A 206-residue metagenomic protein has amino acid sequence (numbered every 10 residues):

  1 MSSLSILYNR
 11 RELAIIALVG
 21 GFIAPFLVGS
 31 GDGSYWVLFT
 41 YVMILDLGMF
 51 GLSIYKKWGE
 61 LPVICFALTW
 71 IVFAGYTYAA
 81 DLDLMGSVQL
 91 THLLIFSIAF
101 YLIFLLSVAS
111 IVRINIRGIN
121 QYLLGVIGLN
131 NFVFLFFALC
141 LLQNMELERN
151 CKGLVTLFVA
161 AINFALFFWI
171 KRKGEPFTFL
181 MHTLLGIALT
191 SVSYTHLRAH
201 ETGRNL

Functional and structural regions predicted by a protein language model:
M1-L7, V19-V28, L38-P62, F66-S193 (+1 more regions): Hydrophobic core segments of alpha-helical transmembrane domains in multi-pass integral membrane proteins
R10-I15: Short, non-helical or kinked segments that cap or interrupt transmembrane helices
G33-S34: A conserved hydrophobic secondary-structure block that centers on an alpha-helix together with its immediately flanking
H196-A199, G203-L206: Single conserved hydrophobic/aromatic residue that forms the stacking wall/gate of nucleotide- or nucleobase-binding
